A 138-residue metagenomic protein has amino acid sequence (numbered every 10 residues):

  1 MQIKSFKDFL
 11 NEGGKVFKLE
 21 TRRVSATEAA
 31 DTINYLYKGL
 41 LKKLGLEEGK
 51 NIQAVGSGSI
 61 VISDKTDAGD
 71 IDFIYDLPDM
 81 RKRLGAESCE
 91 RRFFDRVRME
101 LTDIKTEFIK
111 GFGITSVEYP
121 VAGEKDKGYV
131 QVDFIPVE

Functional and structural regions predicted by a protein language model:
M1-N11: Short acidic, low-complexity intrinsically disordered linear motifs used for protein-protein interactions
L10-G56, R91: Helical scaffold of the NTase/Pol beta-like nucleotidyltransferase catalytic core
E12, D70-D72, D133: Acidic side chains
Y37-A86: Active-site nucleotide-donor binding segment shared across nucleotidyl transfer reactions
I52, R91-F94, K127-V130: Glycine-rich, flexible loop segments associated with nucleotide phosphate handling
L84-T102: Short amphipathic alpha-helices in soluble, non-transmembrane regions that often serve as interface/regulatory elements
V97-E138: Conserved catalytic core of two-metal-ion nucleotidyltransferases
